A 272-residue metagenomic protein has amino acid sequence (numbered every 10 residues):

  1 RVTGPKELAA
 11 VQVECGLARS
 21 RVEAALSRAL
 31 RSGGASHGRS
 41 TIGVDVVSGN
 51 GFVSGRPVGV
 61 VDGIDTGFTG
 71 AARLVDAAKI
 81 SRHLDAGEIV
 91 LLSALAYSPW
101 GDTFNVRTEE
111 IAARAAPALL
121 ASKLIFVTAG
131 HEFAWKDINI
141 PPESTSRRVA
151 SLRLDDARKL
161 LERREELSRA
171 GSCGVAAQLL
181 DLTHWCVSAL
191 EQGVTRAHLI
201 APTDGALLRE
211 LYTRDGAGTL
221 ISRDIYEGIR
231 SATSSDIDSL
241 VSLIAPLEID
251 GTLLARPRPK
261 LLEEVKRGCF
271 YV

Functional and structural regions predicted by a protein language model:
R1-G193, P202, R230, S234-S239 (+2 more regions): Nucleotide/pyrophosphate-binding catalytic subdomain
L91, I200, F270-V272: Cytosolic beta-strand hydrophobic patch enriched in CBS
A121, V194-A197, G216-G218: Active-site lining segments that contact anionic ligands and/or coordinate catalytic metals
G205: Compact interaction modules built on cysteine/histidine frameworks
Y212-S235: Conserved N-terminal entry element of GNAT/NAT acetyltransferase domains
I244: Hydrophobic "lid"/C-terminal helical patch of Rossmann-like NAD(P)-dependent dehydrogenase/epimerase domains
G251-Y271: Active-site rim helix/loop that mediates acceptor-substrate recognition in acyltransferases
